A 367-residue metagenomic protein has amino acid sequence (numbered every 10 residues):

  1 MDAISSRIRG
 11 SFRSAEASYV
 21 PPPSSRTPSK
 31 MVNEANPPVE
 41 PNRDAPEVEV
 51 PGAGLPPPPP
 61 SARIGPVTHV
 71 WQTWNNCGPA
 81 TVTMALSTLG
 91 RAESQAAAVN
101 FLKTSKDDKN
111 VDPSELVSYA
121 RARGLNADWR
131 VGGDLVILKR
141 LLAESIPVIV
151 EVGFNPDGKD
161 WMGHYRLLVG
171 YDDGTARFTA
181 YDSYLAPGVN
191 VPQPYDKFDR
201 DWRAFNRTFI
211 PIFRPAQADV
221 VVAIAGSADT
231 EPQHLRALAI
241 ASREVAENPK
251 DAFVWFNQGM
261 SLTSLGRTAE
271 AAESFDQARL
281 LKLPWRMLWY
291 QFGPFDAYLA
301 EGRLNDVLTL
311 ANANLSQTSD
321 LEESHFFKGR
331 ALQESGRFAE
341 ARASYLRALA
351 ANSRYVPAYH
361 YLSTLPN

Functional and structural regions predicted by a protein language model:
T27, V32-R130, F205-S227, H234 (+5 more regions): Cysteine-nucleophile protease catalytic domains, especially the papain-like/related folds used in DUB/UBL proteases
D44-P46, D173-L265, E270-D276: Noncatalytic regulatory segments and standalone regulatory/sensor domains
R130-A180: Active-site-adjacent substructure of cysteine-protease-like catalytic cores
M260-A269, D276-R330: Alpha-helical adaptor scaffolds
S264, A300, E334, T364-N367: Register position in tetratricopeptide repeats
E340-N367: Terminal, low-structured helical/coil segments at or just beyond the last alpha-helical repeat
